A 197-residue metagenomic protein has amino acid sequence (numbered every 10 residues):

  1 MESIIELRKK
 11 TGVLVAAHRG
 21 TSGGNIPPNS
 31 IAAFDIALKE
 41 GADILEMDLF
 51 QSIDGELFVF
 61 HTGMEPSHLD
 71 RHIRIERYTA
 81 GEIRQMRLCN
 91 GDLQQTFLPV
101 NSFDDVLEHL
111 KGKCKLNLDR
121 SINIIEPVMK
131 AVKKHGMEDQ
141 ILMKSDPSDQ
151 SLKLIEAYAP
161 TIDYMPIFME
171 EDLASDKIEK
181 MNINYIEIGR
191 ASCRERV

Functional and structural regions predicted by a protein language model:
M1-R196: Phosphate-group recognition and catalysis centered on beta-loop-alpha active-site segments
